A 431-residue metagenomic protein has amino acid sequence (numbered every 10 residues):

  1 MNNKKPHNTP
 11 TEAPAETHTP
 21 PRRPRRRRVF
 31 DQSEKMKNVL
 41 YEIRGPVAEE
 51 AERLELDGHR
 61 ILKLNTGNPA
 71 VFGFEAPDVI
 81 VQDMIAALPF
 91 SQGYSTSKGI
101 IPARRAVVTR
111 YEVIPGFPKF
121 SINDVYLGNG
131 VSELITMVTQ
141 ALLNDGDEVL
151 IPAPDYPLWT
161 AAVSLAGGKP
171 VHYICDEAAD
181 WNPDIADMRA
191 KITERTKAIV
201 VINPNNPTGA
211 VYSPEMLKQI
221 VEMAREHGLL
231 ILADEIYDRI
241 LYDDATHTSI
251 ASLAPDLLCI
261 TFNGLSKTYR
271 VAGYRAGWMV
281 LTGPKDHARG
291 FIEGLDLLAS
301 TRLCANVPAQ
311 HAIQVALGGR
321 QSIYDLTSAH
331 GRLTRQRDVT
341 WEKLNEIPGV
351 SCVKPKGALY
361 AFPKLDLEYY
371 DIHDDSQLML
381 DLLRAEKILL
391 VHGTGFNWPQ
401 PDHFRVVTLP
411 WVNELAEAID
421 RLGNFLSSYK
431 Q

Functional and structural regions predicted by a protein language model:
N2-E12, A190, D371-L390, F396-Q431: PLP-dependent enzyme catalytic core of the Aspartate aminotransferase-like
K4, S252-G331, W341-E342, L426: Conserved core segment of the aminotransferase class I/II
R23-G130, M137, C304, A316-G319 (+1 more regions): N-terminal small-domain helix-loop-helix segment of the aminotransferase-like
P46, P102, A106, G290-L297 (+3 more regions): A non-catalytic, amphipathic alpha-helix used as a structural packing/dimerization or gating element in enzyme scaffolds
V47, L64, M84, V107 (+14 more regions): Generic structural signal for small/hydrophobic residues in well-ordered secondary structure, especially within
D57, A166, E226-H227, L257 (+2 more regions): Helix C-cap/helix->beta junction micro-motif
S91-E222, R239-L253, R421: Conserved core of the PLP fold type I
Q314, H330-W341, C352-D366, Q400: Conserved glycine-rich beta-strand-loop-beta hairpin in the small C-terminal domain of fold type I
